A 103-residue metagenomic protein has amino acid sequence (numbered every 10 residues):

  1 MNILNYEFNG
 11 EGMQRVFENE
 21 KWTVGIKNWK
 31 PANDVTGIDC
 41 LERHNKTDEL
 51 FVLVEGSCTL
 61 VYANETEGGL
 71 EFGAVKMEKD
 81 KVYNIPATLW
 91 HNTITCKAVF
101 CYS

Functional and structural regions predicted by a protein language model:
M1-I26, N33-D34: A short, N-terminal "cap"/entry segment at the start of jelly-roll beta-barrel domains of the cupin/DSBH fold
R15-N19, E42-H44, V52: Short, conserved, surface-exposed binding loops centered on an aromatic residue
K21-V24, T47-L50, K97-F100: Short, surface-exposed beta-edge/turn micro-motifs
K27-N45: Conserved short histidine dyad/triad with adjacent acidic residue
K46-N64: Short, conserved beta-strand element in jelly-roll/cupin
L60-Y62, N84, Y102: Short hydrophobic/aromatic-rich beta-strand segments that constitute the beta-sheet cores of beta-sandwich/beta-barrel
E65-A87: Short acidic-glycine-tyrosine-enriched beta hairpin
E78-K79, P86-S103: Ligand-binding loop in jelly-roll beta-barrel domains
